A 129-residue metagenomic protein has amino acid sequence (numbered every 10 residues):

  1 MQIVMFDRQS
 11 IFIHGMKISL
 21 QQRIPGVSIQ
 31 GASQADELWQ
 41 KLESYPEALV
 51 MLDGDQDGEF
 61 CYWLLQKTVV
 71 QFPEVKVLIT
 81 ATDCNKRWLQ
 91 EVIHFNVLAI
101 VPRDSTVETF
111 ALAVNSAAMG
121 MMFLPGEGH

Functional and structural regions predicted by a protein language model:
M1-F12, M16-L20: Conserved acidic segment of CheY-like receiver
F6-D7, A32, V50: Conserved sequence signature across two-component system core domains
G26-A35: Short hydrophobic/Thr-rich beta-strand motif most characteristic of the beta2 strand and flanking loop of CheY-like
A35-K41: Short alpha-helical segment
A48-T68, C84-N85: Conserved phosphotransfer microenvironments
V50, V77, I100-V101: Two-component signal transduction core modules
E74-C84: A short, hydrophobic beta-strand element within the central beta-sheet of small alpha/beta folds
W88-I93, L98-H129: Short, flexible helix-to-coil linker/hinge segments that flank and couple to helix-turn-helix
